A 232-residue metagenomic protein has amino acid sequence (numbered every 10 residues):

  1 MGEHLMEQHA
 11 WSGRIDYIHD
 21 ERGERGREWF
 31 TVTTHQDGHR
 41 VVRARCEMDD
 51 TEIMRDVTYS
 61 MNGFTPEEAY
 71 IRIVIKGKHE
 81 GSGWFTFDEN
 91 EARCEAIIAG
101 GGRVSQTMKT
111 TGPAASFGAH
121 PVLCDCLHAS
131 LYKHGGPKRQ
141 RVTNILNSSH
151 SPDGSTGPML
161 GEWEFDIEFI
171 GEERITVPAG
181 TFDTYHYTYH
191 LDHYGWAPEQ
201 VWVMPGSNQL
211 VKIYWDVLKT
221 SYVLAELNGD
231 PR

Functional and structural regions predicted by a protein language model:
M1-A99, R141-R232: Acidic, serine/threonine-rich low-complexity disordered tracts
N90-S151: Surface-exposed beta-loop interaction hotspot
